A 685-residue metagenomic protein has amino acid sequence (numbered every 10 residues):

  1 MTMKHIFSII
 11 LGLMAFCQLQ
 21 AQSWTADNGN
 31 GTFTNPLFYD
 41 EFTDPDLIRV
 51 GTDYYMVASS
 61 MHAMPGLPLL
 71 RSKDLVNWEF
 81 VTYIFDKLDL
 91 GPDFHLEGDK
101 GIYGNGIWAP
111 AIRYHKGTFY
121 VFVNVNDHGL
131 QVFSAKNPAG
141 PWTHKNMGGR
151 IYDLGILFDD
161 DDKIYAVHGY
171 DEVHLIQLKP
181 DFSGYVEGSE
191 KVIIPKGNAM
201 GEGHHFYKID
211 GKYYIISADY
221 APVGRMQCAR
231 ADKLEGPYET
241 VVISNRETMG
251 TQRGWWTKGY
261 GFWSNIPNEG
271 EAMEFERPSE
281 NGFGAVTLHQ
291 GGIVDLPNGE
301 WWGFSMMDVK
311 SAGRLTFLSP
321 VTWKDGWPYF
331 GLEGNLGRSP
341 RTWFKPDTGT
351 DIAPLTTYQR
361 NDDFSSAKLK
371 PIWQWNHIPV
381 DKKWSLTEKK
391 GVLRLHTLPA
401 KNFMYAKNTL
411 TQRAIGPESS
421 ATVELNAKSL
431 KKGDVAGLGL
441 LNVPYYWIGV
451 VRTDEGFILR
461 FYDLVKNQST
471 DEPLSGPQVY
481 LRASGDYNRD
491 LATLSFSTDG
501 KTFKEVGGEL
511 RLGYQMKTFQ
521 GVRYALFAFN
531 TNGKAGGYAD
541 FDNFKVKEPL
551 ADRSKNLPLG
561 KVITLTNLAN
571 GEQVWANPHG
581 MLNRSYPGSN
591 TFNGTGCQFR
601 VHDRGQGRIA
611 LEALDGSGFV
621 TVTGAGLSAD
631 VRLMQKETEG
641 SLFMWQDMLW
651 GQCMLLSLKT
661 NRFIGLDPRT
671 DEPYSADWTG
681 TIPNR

Functional and structural regions predicted by a protein language model:
M1-Q22: Bacterial Sec-dependent N-terminal signal peptides
M3-F7, Y445-W447, S628: Low-complexity, intrinsically disordered short peptide segments enriched in small/polar/basic residues
F7-I9, A15, K389, A406 (+4 more regions): Terminal low-complexity, poorly structured segments
G12, F38, T357, R482 (+6 more regions): Generic secretory/membrane-interface signal
A21-N556, Q598, G640-L642: Carbohydrate-active catalytic/glycan-binding domains of CAZyme proteins, especially the secreted or lumenal ectodomains
S554-R685: Lectin-like carbohydrate-binding module/patch detector with strong preference for beta-trefoil
